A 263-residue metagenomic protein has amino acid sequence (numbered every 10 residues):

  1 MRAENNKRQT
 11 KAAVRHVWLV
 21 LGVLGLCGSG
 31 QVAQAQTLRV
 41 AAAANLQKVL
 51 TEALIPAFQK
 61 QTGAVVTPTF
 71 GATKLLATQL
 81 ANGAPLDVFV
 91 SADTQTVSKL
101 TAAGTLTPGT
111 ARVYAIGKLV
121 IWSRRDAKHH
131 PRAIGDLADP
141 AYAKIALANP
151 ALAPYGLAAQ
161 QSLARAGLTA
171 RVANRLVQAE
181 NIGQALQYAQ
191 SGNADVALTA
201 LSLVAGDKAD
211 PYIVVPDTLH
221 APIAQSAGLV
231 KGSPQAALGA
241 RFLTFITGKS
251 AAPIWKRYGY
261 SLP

Functional and structural regions predicted by a protein language model:
M1-A13: N-terminal secretory signal peptides that target proteins for export/translocation
A13, V20, L229: Alpha-helical and His/Cys-centered functional microenvironments
H16-V17, K48: Hydrophobic alpha-helical segments, especially transmembrane helices and their immediate juxtamembrane helical caps
V17-S29: Bacterial N-terminal signal peptides
S29-A35: Sec/Tat signal peptide C-region and signal peptidase I cleavage site
A35-F70, K74-A84, S91-T94, S98-P263: Exported/periplasmic ABC-transporter solute-binding proteins
